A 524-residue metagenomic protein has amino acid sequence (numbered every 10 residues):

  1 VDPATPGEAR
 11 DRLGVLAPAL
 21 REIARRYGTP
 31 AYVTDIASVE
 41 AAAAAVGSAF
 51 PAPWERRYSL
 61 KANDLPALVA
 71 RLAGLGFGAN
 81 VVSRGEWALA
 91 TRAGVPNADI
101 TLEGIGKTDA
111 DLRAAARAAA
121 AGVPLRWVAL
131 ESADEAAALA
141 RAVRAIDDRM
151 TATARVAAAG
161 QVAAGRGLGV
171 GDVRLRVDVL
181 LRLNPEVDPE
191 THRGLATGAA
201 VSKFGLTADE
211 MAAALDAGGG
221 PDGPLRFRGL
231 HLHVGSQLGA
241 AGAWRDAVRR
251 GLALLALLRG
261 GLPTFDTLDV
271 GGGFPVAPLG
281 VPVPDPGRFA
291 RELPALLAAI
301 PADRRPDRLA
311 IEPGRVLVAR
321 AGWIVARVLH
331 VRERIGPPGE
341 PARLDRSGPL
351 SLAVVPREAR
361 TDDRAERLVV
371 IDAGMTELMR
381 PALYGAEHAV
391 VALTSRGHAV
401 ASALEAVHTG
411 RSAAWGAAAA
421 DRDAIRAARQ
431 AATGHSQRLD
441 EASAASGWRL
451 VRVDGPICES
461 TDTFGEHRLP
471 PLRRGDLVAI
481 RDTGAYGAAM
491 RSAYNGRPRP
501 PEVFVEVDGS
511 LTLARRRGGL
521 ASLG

Functional and structural regions predicted by a protein language model:
V1-A133, A137-R144, M150, G165-G167 (+12 more regions): A charged N-terminal "starter" segment
V39, K61, S83, A115 (+6 more regions): Conserved, mostly hydrophobic/aromatic
S59, E131, D178-N184, H231-H233 (+3 more regions): Short beta-strand segments
V69, R92-A93, L112-R117, L139-V143 (+6 more regions): Short acidic, glycine/serine/threonine-rich loops at helix termini
A79-N80, I100, V128, L230 (+3 more regions): Hydrophobic residues within beta-strands of alpha/beta enzymes
G106-K107, A133-A136, R144, N184-D188 (+4 more regions): Short acidic/polar capping segments at secondary-structure boundaries
D148-R149, R155, G165, D172 (+6 more regions): Active-site loop/helix belt of alpha/beta enzymes
E292, P306-P338, A359-G524: Charged (often Lys/Glu-rich) extended helix/loop segments that serve as interaction or gating elements
